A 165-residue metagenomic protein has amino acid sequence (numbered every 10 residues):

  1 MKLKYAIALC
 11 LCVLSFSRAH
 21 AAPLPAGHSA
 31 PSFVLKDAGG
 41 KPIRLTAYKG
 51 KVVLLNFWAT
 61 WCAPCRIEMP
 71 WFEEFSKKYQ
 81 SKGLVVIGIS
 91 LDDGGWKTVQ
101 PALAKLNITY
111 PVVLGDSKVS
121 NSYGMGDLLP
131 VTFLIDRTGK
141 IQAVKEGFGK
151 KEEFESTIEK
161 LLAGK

Functional and structural regions predicted by a protein language model:
L3-S32, P101: N-proximal helix/coil linker or "cap" segments that precede and/or mark the start of modular domains
L24-G27, S32-V53, S76-Y79, Y123: A short beta-strand-turn-helix
F33, Y48, F57-W58, A102 (+1 more regions): Conserved hydrophobic/aromatic "anchor" residues that stabilize well-ordered secondary structure elements
K51-V53, F57-W61, L128: Short pre-active-site segment immediately N-terminal to redox-active cysteine/selenocysteine motifs in thiol-based
R66-L106, S117-S122: Structural microenvironment flanking redox-active thiols in thiol-disulfide oxidoreductases
P101-T109, L114-E159: Thiol/disulfide oxidoreductase modules built on the thioredoxin-like
K160-K165: Generic C-terminal helix-cap and adjacent flexible tail
